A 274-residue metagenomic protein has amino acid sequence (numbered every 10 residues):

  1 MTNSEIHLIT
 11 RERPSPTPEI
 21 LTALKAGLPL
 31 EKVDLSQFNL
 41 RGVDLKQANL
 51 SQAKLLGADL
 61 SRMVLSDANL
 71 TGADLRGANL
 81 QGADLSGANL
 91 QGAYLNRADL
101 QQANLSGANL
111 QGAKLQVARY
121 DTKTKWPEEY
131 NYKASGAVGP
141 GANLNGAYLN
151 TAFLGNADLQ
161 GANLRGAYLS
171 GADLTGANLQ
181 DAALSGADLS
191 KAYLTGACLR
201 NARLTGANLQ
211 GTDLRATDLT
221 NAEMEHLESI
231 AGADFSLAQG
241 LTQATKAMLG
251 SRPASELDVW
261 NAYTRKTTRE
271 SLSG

Functional and structural regions predicted by a protein language model:
T2-G274: Tandem repeat scaffolds
